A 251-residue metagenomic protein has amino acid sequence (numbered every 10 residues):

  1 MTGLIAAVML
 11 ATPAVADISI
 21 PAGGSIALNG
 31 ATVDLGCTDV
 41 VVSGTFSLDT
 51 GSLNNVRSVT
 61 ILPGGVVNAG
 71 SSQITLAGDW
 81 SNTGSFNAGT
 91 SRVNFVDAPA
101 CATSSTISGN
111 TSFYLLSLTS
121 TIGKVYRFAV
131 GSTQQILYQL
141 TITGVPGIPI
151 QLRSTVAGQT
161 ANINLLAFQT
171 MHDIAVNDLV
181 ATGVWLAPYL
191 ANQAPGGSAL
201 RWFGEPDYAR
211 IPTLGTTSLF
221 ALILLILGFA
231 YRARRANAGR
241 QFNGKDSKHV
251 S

Functional and structural regions predicted by a protein language model:
M1, A6, F86, S247-V250: Intrinsically disordered and other compositionally biased segments
T2-A11, L224-G228: Bacterial N-terminal signal peptides
G3, P13, G183, T217-S218: N-terminal compositionally biased, intrinsically disordered segments and leader/signal-like regions
P13-T133, L140-P206: Extracellular beta-strand-rich, repetitive "passenger/adhesive" scaffolds that bind or process carbohydrates
Q134-Q135, F220: Amphipathic alpha-helical surface "interface" segments used for docking/oligomerization or membrane association within
E205-F220: Short, threonine-centered small-residue motifs that mark membrane-proximal processing/anchoring sites and TM-junction
T217-A236: A cross-kingdom C-terminal cell-surface attachment/processing module
N237-S251: Cytoplasmic C-terminal tails of single-pass
